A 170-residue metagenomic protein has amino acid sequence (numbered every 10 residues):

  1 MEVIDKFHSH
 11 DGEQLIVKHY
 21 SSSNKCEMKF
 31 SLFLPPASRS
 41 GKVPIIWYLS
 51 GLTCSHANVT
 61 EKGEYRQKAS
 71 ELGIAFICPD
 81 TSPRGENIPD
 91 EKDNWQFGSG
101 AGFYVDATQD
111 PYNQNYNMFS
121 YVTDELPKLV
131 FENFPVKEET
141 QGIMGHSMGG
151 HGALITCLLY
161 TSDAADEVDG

Functional and structural regions predicted by a protein language model:
E2-A37: N-terminal cap/lid segment of alpha/beta-hydrolase-fold proteins
K42-G51: Short beta-strand element of the alpha/beta-hydrolase
S55-A57: Conserved HGGG/HGGXW glycine-rich cap/lid loop of the alpha/beta-hydrolase fold
K62-Q109: Active-site machinery of serine-nucleophile hydrolases
G98-N133: Alpha/beta-hydrolase active-site loop
P135-H146: Alpha/beta-hydrolase fold nucleophile elbow
H146-I155: Glycine-rich nucleophile elbow surrounding the catalytic serine of serine-hydrolase chemistry
Y160-A165: Conserved small/polar residues in nucleotide/adenosyl-binding loops
